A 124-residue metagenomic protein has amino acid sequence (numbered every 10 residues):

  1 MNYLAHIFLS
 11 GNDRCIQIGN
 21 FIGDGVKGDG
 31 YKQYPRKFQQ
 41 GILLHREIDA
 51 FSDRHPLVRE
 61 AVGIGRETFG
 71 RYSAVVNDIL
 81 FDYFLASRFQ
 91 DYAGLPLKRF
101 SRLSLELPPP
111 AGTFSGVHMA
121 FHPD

Functional and structural regions predicted by a protein language model:
M1-F89: An N-terminal structural lobe/cap that precedes and organizes the functional/catalytic core across diverse proteins
G30, Y34, F89-A93, P108 (+2 more regions): Residue-level signal for secondary-structure boundary elements
P35, P56, P96, P108-P110 (+1 more regions): Proline-rich intrinsically disordered, low-complexity coils
I79, Y83, Q90-E106: Metalloprotease/metallohydrolase-associated module, dominated by Zn2+-dependent proteases
R102-D124: An amphipathic alpha-helical core segment
